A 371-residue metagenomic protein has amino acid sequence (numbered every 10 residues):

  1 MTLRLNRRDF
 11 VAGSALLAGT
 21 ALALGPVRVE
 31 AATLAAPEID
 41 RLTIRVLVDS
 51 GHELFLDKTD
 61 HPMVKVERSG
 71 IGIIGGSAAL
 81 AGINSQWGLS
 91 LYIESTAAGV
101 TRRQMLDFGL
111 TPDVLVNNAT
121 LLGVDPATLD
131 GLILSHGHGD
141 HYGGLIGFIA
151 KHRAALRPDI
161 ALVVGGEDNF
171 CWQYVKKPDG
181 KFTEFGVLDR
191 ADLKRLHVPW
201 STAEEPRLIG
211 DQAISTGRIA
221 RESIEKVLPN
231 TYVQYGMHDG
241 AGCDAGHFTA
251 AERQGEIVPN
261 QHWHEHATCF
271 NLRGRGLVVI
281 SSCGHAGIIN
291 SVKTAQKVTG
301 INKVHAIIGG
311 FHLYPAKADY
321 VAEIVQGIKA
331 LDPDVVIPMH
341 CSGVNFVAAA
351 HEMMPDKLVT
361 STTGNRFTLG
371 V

Functional and structural regions predicted by a protein language model:
M1-A18: N-terminal secretory signal peptides and thylakoid transit peptides that target proteins across membranes
L24-R45: C-terminal segment of N-terminal export signals and the immediately downstream linker at the start of the mature
G51-E53, K58, K65-L122, Q261 (+1 more regions): Conserved beta-strand hairpin/beta-sheet module of binuclear metal-dependent hydrolase folds, prominently
I93, A119, H136, Q212 (+2 more regions): Divalent metal-coordination and catalytic microenvironments
D113-V164, T299-I308: Active-site metal-binding motif and surrounding structural segment of the metallo-beta-lactamase
G131, H138-Y142, A161, H247-F367: Cap/insert and terminal regions of metallo-dependent hydrolase folds
G166-R195: Active-site neighborhood of divalent metal-dependent phosphoester bond hydrolases
L208-T268, G274: Active-site-proximal loop/helix segment associated with metal-binding centers of metalloenzymes
